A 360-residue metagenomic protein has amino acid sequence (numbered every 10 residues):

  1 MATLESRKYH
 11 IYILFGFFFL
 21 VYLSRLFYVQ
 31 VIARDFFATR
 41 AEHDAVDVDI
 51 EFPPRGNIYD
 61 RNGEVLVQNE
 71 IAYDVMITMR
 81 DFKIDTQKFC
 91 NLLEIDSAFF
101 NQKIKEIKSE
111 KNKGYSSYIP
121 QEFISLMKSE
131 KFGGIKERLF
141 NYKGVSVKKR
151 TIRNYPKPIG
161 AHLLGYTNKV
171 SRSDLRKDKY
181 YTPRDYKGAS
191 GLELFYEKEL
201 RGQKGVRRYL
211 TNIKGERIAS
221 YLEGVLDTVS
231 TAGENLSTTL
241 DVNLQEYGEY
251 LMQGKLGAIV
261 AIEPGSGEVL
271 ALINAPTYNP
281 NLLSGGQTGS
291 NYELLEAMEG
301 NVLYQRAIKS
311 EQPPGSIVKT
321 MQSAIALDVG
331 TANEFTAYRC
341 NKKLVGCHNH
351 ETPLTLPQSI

Functional and structural regions predicted by a protein language model:
M1-G289, E311: Periplasmic/cell-envelope proteins involved in peptidoglycan metabolism and beta-lactam response
F37, F123, Y278, I308 (+3 more regions): Short clusters of hydrophobic/aromatic residues that line enzyme substrate/ligand-binding pockets
G63, I135, L163, Y247-G248 (+3 more regions): Active-site SXXK
N69, T238, V242, V302 (+4 more regions): Conserved structured core elements
Y209-G215, S220-Y221, N274, T320-N341: Short flexible/disordered coil segments
V229-T231, Q305-A307, N349-H350: A short, mixed-charge helix-start or loop-turn motif at secondary-structure junctions
G286-K309: Surface-exposed acidic, glycine/proline-enriched linker/cap segments that occur as 15-30-residue helix-coil
L303, A332-I360: Conserved catalytic neighborhood of penicillin-recognizing serine enzymes
